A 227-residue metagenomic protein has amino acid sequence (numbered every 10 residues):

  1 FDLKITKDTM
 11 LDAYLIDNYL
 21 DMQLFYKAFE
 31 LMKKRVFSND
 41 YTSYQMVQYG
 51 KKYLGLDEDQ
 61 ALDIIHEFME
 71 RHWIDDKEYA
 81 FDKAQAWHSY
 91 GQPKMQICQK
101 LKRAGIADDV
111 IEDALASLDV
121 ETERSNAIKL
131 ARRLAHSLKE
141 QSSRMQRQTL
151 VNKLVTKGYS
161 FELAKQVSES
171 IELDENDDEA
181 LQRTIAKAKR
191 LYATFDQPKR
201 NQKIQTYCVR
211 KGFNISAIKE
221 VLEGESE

Functional and structural regions predicted by a protein language model:
F1-E227: An alpha-helical, amphipathic repeat domain used for nucleic-acid recognition, typified by the mTERF helical solenoid
